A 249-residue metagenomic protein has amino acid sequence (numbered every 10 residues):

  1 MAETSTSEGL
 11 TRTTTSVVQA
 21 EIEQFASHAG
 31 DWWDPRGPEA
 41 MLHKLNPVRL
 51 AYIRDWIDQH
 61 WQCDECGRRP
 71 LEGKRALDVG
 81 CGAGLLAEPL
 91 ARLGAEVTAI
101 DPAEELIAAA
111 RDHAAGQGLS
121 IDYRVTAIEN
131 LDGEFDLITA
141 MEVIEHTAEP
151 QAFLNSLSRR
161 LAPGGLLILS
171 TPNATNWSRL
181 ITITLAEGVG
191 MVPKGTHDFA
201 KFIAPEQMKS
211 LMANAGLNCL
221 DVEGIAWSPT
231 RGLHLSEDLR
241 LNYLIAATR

Functional and structural regions predicted by a protein language model:
A2-E39: N-terminal, positively charged/glycine-rich alpha-helical extensions of SAM-dependent methyltransferases
K44-E72: Conserved alpha-helix/loop element of class I SAM-dependent methyltransferases that forms part of the SAM/SAH-binding
I57, W61, A114, M212: Conserved hydrophobic residues forming the short capping helix/wall of the S-adenosyl-L-methionine
D64-W177, P205-M208, I245-T248: Conserved SAM-binding loop
T171, G190-Q207: Acceptor-substrate binding/catalytic loop of class I
S178-E187: Short, flexible, mixed-charge acidic loops at enzyme active sites
A200-G216, V222: Short alpha-helix
L233-R249: Core SAM-dependent methyltransferase catalytic element
